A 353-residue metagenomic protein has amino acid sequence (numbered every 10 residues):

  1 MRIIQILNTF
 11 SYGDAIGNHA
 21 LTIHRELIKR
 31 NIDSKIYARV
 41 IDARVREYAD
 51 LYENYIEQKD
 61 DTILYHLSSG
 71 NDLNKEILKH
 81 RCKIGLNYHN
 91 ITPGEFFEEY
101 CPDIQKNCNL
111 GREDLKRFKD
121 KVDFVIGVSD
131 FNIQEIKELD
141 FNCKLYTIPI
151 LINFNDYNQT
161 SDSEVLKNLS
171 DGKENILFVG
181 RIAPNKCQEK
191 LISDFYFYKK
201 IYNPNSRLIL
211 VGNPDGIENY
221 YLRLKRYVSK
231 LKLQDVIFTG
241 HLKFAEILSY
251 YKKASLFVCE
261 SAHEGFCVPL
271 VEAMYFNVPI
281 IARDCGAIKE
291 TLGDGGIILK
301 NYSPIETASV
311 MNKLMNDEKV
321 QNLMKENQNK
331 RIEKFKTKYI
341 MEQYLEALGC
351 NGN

Functional and structural regions predicted by a protein language model:
R39-D42, R207-L222: Glycosyltransferase donor-sugar binding loop
K119-T160: Donor nucleotide-sugar binding/catalytic pocket of nucleotide-sugar-dependent glycosyltransferases
I126, K167-K186, I192-F195, I209: Conserved donor-binding/catalytic core segment of Leloir-type glycosyltransferases
Y221-A245: Nucleotide-activated donor-binding/catalytic signature segment of Leloir-type glycosyltransferases, i.e., the conserved
S249-A254: Short alpha-helical donor nucleotide-sugar binding micro-motif in glycosyltransferases
A262: Aromatic "clamp/platform" in nucleotide-sugar-dependent glycosyltransferases that forms part of the donor/acceptor
L270, P279-A282: Short hydrophobic beta-strand element within catalytic cores of glycosyltransferases and related nucleotide-activated
I297-I305, K313-E318: Conserved acidic donor-binding segment of nucleotide-sugar-dependent glycosyltransferases
